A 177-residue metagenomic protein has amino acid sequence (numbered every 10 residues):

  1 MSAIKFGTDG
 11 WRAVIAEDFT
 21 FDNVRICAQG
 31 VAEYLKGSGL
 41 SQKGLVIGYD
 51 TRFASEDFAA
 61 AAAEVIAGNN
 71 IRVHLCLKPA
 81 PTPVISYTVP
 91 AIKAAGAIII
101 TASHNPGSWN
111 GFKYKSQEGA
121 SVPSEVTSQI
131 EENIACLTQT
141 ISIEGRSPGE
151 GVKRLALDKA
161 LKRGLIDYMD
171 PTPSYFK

Functional and structural regions predicted by a protein language model:
M1, N110-K177: Gly/Ser/Thr-enriched, mixed-charge loops and adjacent short helices that form phosphate/oxyanion-binding elements
M1-N69, A95, G151-K177: An N-terminal, well-structured beta->alpha segment
A16-F19, L77, V122: Pocket-edge positions in alpha/beta enzyme catalytic cores
A32-Y34, V73-C76, A102, S124-Q129 (+1 more regions): Short, surface-exposed, polar/charged, turn-prone segments marking secondary-structure boundaries
L40-A120: Ferredoxin-reductase
